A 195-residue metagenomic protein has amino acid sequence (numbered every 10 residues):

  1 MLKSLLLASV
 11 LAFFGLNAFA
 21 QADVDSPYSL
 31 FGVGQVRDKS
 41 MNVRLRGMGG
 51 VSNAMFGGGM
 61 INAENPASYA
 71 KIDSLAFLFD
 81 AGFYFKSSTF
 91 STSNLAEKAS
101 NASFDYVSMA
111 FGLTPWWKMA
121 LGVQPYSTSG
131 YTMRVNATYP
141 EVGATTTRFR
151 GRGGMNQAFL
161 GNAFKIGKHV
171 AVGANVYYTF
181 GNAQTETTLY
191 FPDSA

Functional and structural regions predicted by a protein language model:
S4-F14: Sec-dependent N-terminal signal peptides
F14-A20: Sec/Tat signal peptide C-region and signal peptidase I cleavage site
Q21-A195: Subset of outer-membrane beta-barrel
